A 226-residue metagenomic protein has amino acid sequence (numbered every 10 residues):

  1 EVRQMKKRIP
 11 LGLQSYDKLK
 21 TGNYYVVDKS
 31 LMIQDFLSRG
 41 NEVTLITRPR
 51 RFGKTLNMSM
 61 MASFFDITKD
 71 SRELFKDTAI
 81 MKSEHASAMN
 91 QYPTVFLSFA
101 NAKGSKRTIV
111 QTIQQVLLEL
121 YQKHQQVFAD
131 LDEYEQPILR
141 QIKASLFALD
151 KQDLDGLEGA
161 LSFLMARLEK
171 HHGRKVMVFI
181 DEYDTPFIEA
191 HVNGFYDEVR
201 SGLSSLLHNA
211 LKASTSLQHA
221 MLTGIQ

Functional and structural regions predicted by a protein language model:
E1-Q226: Phosphate-binding site recognition
